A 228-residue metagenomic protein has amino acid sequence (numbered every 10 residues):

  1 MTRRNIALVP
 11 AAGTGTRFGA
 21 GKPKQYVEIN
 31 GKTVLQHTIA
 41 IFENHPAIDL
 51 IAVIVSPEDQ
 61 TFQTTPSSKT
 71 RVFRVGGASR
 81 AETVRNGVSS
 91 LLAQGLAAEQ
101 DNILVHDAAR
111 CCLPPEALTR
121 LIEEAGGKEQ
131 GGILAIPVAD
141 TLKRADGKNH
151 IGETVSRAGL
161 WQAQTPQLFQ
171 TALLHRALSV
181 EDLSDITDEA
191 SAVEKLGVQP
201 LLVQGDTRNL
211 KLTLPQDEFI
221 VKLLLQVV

Functional and structural regions predicted by a protein language model:
T2-Q60: N-terminal glycine-rich phosphate-binding loop and ensuing alpha1 helix
I29, K143-D146, K211-T213: Short beta-strand-to-turn element immediately C-terminal to the catalytic PLP-Schiff-base lysine in fold type I
L35-Q100: Conserved N-terminal catalytic core of the sugar/cofactor nucleotidyltransferase
I48-I51, Q130, S179, R208-N209: Short active-site oxyanion
E99, C112-V203: Conserved core of the sugar-phosphate nucleotidyltransferase
I103-L104: Short aromatic/hydrophobic "clamp" motif used to bind/position activated sugar donors
D107: Substrate/cofactor-recognition hotspot
N209-V228: Hydrophobic helical membrane-anchoring modules
